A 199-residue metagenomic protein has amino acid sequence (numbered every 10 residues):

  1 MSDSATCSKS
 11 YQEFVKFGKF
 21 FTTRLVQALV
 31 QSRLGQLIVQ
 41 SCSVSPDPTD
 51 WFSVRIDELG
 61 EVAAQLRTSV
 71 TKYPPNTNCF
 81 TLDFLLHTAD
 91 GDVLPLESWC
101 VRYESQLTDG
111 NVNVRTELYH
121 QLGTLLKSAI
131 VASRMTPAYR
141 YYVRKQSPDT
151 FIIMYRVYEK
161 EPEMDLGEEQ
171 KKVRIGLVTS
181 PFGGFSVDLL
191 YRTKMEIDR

Functional and structural regions predicted by a protein language model:
M1-R199: Long protein-protein interaction modules used by eukaryotic assembly/scaffold proteins
